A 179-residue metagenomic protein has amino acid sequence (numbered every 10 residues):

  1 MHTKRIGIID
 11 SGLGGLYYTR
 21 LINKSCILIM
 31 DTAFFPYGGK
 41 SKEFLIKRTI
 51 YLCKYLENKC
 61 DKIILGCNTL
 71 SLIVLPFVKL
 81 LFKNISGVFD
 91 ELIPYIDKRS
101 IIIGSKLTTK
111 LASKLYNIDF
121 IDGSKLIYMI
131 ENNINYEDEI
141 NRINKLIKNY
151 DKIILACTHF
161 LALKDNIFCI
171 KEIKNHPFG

Functional and structural regions predicted by a protein language model:
M1-G179: Non-catalytic structural scaffold of enzyme domains
